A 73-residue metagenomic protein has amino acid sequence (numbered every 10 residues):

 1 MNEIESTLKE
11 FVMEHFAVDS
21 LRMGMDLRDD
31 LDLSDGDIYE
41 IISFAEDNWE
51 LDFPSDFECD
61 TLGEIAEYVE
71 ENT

Functional and structural regions predicted by a protein language model:
M1-S43, D47-T73: Phosphopantetheine-dependent thiolation modules in NRPS/PKS and related acyl-activating systems
